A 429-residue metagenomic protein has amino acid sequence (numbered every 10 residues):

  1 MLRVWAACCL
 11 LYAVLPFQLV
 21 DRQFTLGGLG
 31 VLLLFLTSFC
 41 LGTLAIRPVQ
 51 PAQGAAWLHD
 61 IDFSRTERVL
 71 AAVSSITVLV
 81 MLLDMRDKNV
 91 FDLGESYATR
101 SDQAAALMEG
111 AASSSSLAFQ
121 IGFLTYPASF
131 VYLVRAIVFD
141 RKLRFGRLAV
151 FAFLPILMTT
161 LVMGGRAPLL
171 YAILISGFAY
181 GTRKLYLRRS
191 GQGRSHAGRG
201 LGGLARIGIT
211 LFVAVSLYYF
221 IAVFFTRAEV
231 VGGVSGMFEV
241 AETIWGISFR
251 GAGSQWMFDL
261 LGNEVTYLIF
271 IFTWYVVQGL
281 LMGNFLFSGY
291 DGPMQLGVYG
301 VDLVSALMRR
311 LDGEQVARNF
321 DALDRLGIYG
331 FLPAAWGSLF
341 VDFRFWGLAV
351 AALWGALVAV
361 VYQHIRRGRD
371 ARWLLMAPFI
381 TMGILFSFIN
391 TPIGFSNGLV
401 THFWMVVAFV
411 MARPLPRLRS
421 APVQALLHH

Functional and structural regions predicted by a protein language model:
M1-A7, T66-L70, R141-A149, I365-P378: Membrane-interfacial loop-to-transmembrane alpha-helix junctions, especially the N-terminal start
M1-R86: A structural signal for hydrophobic alpha-helical transmembrane segments in multi-pass membrane proteins
R22-L33, P168, P392-M405: Loop-to-transmembrane alpha-helix initiation sites
L32-Q50, F123-L133, A172-A179, A352-L353 (+1 more regions): Hydrophobic cores of alpha-helical transmembrane segments in multi-pass inner/ER membrane proteins, independent
P48-R227, P422-H429: Membrane-embedded catalytic interface detector for glycan/lipid assembly enzymes
L107-A111, L217-W354: Small-residue-enriched transmembrane helix-hairpin modules in multi-pass membrane proteins
G122-R144, Y267-L281, A356-V361: Transmembrane alpha-helical segments in integral membrane proteins
R309, N319-A322, G327-H429: Hydrophobic alpha-helical segments
